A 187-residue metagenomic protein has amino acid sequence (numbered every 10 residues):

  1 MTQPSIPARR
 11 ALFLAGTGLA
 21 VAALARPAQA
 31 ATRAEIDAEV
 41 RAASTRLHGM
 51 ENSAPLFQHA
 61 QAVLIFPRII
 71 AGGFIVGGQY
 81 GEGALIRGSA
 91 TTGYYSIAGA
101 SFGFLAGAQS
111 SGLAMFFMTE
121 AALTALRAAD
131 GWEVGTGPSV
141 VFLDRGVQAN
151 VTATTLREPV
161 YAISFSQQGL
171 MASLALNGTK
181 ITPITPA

Functional and structural regions predicted by a protein language model:
T2-A20: N-terminal secretory signal peptides and thylakoid transit peptides that target proteins across membranes
P4-A8, A28, R68: Generic low-complexity segments that are intrinsically disordered, proline-rich and/or Lys/Arg-biased
A30-A187: Small-residue-enriched, tightly packed secondary-structure blocks
